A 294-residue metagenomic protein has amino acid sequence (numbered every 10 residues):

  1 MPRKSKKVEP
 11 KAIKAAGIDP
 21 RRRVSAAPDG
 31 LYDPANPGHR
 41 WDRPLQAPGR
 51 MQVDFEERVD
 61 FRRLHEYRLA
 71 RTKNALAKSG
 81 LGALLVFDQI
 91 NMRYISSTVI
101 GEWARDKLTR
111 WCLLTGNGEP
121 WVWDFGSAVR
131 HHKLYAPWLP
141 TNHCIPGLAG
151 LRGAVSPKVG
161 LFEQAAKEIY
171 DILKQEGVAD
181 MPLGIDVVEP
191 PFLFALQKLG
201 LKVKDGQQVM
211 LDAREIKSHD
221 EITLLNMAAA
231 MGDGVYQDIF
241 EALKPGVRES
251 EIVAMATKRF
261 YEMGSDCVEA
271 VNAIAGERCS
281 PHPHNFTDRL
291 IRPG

Functional and structural regions predicted by a protein language model:
M1-M231: A composition/biophysics-driven feature that prefers long, compositionally simple stretches
R3, M92-A104, F192, K204-H219 (+1 more regions): Short catalytic-site patches enriched in acidic/histidine residues that coordinate or position cofactors/metals
F61-H65, K244-I252: Signal-transducing coiled-coil linker helices
A75, A242, R259-M263: Short alpha-helical functional segments enriched in proximate histidine and acidic residues
V178, Q208-L211, Q237-E241, R278: A broad detector of the eukaryotic-type serine/threonine protein kinase catalytic domain
P182-I185, I239-R248: Conserved short loop/turn motifs at secondary-structure junctions
A229-Y236, E249: Active-site pocket-lining segments that scaffold enzyme catalytic pockets across diverse folds
D233-F240, T257: Structural signal for well-ordered, non-membrane alpha-helices
